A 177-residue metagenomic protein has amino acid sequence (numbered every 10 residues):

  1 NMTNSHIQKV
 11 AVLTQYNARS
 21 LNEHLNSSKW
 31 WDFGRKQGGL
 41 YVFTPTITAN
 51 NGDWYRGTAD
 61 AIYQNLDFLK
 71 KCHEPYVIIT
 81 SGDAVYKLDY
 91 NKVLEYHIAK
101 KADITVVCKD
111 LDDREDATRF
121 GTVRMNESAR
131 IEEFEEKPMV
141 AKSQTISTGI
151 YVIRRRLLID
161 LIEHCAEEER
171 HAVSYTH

Functional and structural regions predicted by a protein language model:
N1-V85, Y90-Y96, M125: Conserved N-terminal catalytic core of the sugar/cofactor nucleotidyltransferase
N17, I47, L111-D112, P138: Glycine-rich beta-alpha junction loops
G38-L40, F120-G121, T148: Change "...and in nucleic-acid phosphodiester-cleaving endonucleases..." to "...and in nucleic-acid processing enzymes
T44, S81, V106-C108, E135: Short loop/edge segments at beta-strand edges and connector loops that shape dinucleotide/nucleotide cofactor-binding
K70, E74, I78, V85 (+4 more regions): Catalytic-core segments of class I nucleotidyltransferases/pyrophosphorylases that form NMP-activated intermediates
I98-I104: Conserved donor NDP-sugar-binding/catalytic core segment of glycosyltransferases
T105-T122: Short beta-strand-to-loop element that shapes/binds the nucleotide-sugar donor at the catalytic cleft/hinge
